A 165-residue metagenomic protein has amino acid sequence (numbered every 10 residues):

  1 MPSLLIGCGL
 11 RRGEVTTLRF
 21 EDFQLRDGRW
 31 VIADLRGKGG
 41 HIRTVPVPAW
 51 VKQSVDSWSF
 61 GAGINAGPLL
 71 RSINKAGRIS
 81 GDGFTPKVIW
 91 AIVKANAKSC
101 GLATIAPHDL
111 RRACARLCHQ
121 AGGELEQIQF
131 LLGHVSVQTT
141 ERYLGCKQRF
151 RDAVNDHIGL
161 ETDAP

Functional and structural regions predicted by a protein language model:
M1-G13, I32-A33, R116-L117, G159: Short pre-functional
M1-R12, G39-H41, A62, R111: Basic, Lys/Arg- and aromatic-enriched nucleic-acid-binding interface segment
S3, G7, R111-V135, R142: C-terminal catalytic core of tyrosine-transesterase DNA break-rejoin enzymes
R12-G13, T17-D56, Q138: Conserved tyrosine-mediated DNA breakage-rejoining catalytic core shared by Y-recombinases
R36, L132-H157: Catalytic-site neighborhood detector that most strongly recognizes the C-terminal catalytic loop/helix of tyrosine
G37-S57, P68-I92: C-terminal catalytic core of Y-nucleophile DNA break-rejoin enzymes
I158-P165: C-terminal secondary-structure termini that scaffold catalytic or DNA-interacting sites
